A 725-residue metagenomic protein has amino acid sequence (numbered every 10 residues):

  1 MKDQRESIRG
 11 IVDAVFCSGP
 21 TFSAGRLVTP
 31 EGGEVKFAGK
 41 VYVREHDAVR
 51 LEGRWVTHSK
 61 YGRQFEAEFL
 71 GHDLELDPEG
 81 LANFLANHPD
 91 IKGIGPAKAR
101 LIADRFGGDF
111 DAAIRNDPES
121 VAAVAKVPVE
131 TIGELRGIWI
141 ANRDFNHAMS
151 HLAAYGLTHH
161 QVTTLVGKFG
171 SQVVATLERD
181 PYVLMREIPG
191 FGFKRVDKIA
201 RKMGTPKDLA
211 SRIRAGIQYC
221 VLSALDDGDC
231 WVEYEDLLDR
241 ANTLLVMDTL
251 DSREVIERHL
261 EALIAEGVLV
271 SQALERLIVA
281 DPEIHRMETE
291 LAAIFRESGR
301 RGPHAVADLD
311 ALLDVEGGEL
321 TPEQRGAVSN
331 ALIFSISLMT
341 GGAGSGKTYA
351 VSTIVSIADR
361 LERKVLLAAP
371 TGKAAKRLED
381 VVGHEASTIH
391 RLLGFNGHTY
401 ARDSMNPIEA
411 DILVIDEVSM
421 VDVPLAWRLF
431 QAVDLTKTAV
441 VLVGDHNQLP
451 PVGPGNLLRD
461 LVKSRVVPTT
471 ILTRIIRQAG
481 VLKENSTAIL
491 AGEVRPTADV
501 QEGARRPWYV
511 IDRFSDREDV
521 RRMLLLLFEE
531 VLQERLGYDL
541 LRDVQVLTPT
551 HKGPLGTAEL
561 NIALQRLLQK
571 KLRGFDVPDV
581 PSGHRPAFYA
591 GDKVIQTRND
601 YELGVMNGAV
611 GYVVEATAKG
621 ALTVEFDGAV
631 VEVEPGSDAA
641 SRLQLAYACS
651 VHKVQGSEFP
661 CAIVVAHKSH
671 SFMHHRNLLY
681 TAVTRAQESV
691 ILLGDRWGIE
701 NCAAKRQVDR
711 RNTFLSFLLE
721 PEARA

Functional and structural regions predicted by a protein language model:
M1-H304: Accessory, non-ATPase domains that flank or precede helicase/AAA+ motor cores in DNA-metabolism machines
D226, W231, D239, T243-M247 (+8 more regions): ASCE P-loop NTPase motor cores of helicases and related translocases
A327, H446-L603, V614, R724-A725: Conserved helicase motor core of P-loop NTPases
K364, E409-I412, K437-V441, S689: Loop/turn-to-beta-strand initiation segments
Y400-D411, Q431-K437, L541, V654: Short basic/glycine-enriched coil/helix segment immediately N-terminal to the Walker B
E417, G444: Walker B catalytic acidic pair
V418-L429, L449-N456, H674: Conserved ATPase-coupling elements of RecA-like P-loop NTPase cores
Q596-T597, A609-A725: C-terminal accessory regions
